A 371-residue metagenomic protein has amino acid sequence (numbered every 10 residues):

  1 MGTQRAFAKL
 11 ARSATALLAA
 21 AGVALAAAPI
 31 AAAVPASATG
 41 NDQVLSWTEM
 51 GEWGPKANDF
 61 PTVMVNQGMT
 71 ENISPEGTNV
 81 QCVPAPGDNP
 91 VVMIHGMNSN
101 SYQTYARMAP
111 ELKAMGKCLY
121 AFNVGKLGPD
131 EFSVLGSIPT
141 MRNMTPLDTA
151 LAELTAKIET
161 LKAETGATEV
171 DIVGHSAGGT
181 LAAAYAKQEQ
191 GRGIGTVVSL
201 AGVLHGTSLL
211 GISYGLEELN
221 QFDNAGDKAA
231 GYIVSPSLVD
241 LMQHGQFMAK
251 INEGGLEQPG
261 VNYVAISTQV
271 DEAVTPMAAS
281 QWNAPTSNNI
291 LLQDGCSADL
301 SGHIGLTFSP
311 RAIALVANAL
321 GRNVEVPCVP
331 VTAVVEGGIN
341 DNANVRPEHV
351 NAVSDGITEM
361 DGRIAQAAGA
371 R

Functional and structural regions predicted by a protein language model:
G2-K117, A333-V335, N340-R371: Flexible, membrane-associating and regulatory peripheral segments of lipid-active enzymes
V83-G87, L112-A114, E164-T165, V173-G174 (+3 more regions): Extracellular/periplasmic catalytic domains that process cell-envelope and extracellular macromolecules
H95, L119-F122, L147-N252: Serine-dependent carboxylesterase/thioesterase catalytic core of lipase-like alpha/beta-hydrolase/SGNH enzymes
G96-S99, P139-T145, P236-L238, L300-L306: Second-shell loop/turn segments in exported
E111-V134: Conserved alpha/beta-hydrolase
E131-L135, T207-S213, T275-A279, S301-G302: Short aromatic-enriched loop/helix-cap "lid" or pocket-rim segments at secondary-structure transitions that line
S133-E153: Catalytic nucleophile-loop/oxyanion-hole region of alpha/beta-hydrolase and closely related hydrolase-like folds
P259-R371: C-terminal catalytic-base region of ester-bond hydrolases, centering on the histidine of the charge-relay
